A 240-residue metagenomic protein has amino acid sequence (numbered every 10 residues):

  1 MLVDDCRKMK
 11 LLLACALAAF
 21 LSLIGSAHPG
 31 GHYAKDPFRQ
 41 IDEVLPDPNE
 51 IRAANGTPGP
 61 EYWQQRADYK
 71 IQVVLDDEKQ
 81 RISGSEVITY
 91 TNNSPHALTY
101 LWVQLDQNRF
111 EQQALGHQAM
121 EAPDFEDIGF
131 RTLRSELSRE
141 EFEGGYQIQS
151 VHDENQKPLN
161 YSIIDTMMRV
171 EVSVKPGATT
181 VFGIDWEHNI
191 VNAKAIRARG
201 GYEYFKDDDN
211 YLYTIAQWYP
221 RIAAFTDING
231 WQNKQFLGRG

Functional and structural regions predicted by a protein language model:
M1-M9: N-terminal secretory signal peptides that target proteins for export/translocation
A14-S22: Bacterial N-terminal signal peptides
A27-I82, A216, K234-G238: N-terminal, polar/Ser/Thr-rich
Y69, F125-Q149, D185-G240: Extended, low-hydrophobicity, Ser/Thr/Pro/Gly-biased non-transmembrane segments
S83, H96-V103, Q113-L115, F182 (+1 more regions): Short, hydrophobic/aromatic beta-strand segments
E86-I88, N92, V103-Q107, A178-N192: Short, hydrophobic/aromatic-enriched beta-strand segments in well-ordered soluble domains
W102-Q156: Solvent-exposed beta-hairpin/edge-strand motifs
T166-V170, T180: Short strand-edge motifs at loop-to-beta-strand transitions and within beta-strands of extracellular beta-rich domains
